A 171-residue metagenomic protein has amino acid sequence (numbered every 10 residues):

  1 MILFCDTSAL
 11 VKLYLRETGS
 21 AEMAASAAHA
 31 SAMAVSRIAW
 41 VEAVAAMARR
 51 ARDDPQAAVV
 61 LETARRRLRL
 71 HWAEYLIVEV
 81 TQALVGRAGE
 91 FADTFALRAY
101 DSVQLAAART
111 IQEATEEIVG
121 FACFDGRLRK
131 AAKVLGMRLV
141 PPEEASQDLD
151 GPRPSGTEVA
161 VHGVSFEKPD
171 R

Functional and structural regions predicted by a protein language model:
M1-A39, R50-T63, E143-E144, D148-S155 (+1 more regions): Short, well-structured N-terminal submotif of metal-dependent ribonuclease cores
I2, A106, T110-R171: Acidic, PIN/NYN-like endoribonuclease modules and their adjacent C-terminal/linker elements
V35-V41, Y100-V103: Aromatic- and histidine-enriched alpha-helix N-cap/loop-to-helix transition segments that scaffold the rims
R49-T81: Helix-adjacent hinge/juxtasegments
E74-R127: Active-site neighborhoods of divalent-metal-dependent phosphate/nucleic-acid chemistry enzymes
